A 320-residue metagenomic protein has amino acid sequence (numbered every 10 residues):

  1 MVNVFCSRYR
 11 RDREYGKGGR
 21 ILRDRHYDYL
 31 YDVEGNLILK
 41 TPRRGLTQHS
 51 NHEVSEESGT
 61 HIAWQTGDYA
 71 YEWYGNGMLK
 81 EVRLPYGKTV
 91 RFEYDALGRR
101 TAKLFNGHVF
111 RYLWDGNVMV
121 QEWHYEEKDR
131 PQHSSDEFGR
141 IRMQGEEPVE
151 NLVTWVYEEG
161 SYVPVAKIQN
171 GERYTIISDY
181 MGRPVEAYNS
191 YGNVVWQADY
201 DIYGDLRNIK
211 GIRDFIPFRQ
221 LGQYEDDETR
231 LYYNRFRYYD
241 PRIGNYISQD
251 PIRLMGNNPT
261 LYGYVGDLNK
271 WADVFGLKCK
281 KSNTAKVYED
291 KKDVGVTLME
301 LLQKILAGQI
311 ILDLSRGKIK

Functional and structural regions predicted by a protein language model:
M1, C6-R10, I21-Y27, L39-L46 (+9 more regions): Beta-turn initiation residues at beta-strand->coil junctions
V2-V4, R8-K17, E127, N170-R235 (+1 more regions): A motif-centric feature for acidic-aromatic and gly/ser/thr-rich catalytic loops and repeats
D12-R13, Y29, Y71, F92 (+8 more regions): A residue-level detector for well-ordered beta-strand positions
Y15, Y31, W73, R83 (+10 more regions): Hydrophobic alpha-helical segments, especially N-terminal targeting/anchoring helices
R43-D68, K128-E147: Intrinsically disordered, low-complexity Ser/Thr- and acidic-rich flexible linkers and loops, especially at boundaries
E186-A187, D205-R207, R237-I247, P251-I252 (+1 more regions): Short, low-complexity export/processing leader segments characterized by acidic and small residues
K278-K320: Catalytic toxin/effector domains delivered as secreted proteins or via bacterial secretion systems
